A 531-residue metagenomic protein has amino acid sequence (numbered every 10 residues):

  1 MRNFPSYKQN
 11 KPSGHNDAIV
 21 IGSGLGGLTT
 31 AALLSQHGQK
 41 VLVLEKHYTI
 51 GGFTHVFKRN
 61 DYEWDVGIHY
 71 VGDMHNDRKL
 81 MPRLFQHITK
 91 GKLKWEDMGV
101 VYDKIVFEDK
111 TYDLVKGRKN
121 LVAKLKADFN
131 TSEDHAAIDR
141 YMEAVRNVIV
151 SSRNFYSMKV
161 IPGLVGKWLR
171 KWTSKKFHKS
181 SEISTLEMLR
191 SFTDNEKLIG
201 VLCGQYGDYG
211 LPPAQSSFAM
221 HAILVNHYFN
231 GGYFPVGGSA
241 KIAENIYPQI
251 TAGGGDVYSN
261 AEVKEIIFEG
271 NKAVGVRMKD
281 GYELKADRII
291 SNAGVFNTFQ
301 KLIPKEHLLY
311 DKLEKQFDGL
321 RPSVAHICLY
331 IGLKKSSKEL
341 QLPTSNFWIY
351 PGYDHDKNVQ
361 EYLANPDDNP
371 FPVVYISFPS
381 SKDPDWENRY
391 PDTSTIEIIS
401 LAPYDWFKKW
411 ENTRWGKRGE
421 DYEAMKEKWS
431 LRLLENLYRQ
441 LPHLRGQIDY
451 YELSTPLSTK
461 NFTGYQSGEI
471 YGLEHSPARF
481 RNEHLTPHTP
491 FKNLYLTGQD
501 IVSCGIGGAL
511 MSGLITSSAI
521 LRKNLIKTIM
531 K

Functional and structural regions predicted by a protein language model:
R2-V150, L473-H475: N-terminal glycine-rich phosphate/pyrophosphate-binding loop and immediately adjacent elements
I68, Q499-L521: A conserved FAD-binding loop/helix module that cradles the flavin
E108-Q215: Rossmann-like flavin
N195-Y209, F371-S377, L434-S503: A glycine-rich dinucleotide-binding beta-alpha-beta segment and adjacent secondary-structure elements that constitute
A222-R277: Helical element adjacent to the flavin cofactor pocket in flavoenzyme catalytic cores
F234, K264-R389: Mid-domain catalytic core of redox enzymes that form a hydrophobic substrate pocket/lid adjacent to a catalytic redox
F268, R522-K531: Active-site-proximal substrate-binding core of FAD-dependent oxidoreductases
K334-S454: C-terminal segments that line or cap access tunnels to active or ligand-binding sites in enzymes and enzyme-associated
